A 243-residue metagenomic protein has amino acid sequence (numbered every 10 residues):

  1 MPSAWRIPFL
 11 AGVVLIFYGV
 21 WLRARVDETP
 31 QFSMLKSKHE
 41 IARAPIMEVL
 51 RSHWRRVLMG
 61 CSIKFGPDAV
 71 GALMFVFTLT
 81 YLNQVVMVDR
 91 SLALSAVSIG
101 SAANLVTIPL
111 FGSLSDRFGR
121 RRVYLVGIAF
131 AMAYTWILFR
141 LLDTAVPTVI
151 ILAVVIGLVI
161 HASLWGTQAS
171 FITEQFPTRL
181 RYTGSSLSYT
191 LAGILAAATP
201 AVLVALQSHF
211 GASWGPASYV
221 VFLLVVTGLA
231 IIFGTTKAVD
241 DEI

Functional and structural regions predicted by a protein language model:
M1-L10, A205-F222: A membrane-interface helix-boundary motif in multi-pass transporters
A11, A24-P45, I243: Flexible cytoplasmic inter-helical loops of multi-pass small-molecule transporters
G19-A24, V221-I243: Multi-pass alpha-helical transporter architecture, strongest for 12-TM Major Facilitator/SLC carriers used
W54-N104, A196: Extracytoplasmic gate region of multi-pass secondary transporters
I108-G119: Helix-to-loop junctions at the C-terminal end of transmembrane segments in multipass secondary transporters
R117-I128: Cytoplasmic membrane-interface "Motif A"-like loop-to-helix N-cap segments of 12-TM Major Facilitator Superfamily
A129-T144: C-terminal ends and interior cores of transmembrane alpha-helices in multi-pass membrane transporters/permeases
R179-F210: A late C-terminal transmembrane helix in Major Facilitator Superfamily
